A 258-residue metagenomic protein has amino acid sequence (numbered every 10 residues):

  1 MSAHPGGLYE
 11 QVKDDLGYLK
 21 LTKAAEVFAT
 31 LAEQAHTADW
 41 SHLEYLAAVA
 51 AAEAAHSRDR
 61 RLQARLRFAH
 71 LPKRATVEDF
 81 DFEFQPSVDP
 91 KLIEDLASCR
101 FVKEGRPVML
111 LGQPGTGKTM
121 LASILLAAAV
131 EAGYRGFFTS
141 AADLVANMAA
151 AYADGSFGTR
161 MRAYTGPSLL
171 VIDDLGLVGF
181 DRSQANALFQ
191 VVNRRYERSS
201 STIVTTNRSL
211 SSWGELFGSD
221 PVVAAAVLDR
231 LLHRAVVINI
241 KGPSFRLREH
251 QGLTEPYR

Functional and structural regions predicted by a protein language model:
M1-E26: Charged, compositionally biased N-terminal leader segments and the immediate start of the first structured element
E10, D14, E26-A29, A47-A48 (+11 more regions): Solvent-exposed alpha-helical segments within well-ordered globular domains of core cellular machineries
G17-K73: Interdomain "pre-motor" coupling segment immediately N-terminal to P-loop NTPase/helicase cores
L19-T22, L31-Q34, A52, H56 (+12 more regions): Conserved, well-folded catalytic cores of nucleic-acid-processing and energy-transducing macromolecular machines
S57-G112: Extended interfacial segments that mediate partner engagement and assembly in macromolecular machines
V88-G166, L216: Conserved P-loop
R135, T139, D143-G166, L175-R258: Replace "adjacent to P-loop NTPase cores in ATP/GTP-dependent enzymes" with "adjacent to NTP-binding cores
